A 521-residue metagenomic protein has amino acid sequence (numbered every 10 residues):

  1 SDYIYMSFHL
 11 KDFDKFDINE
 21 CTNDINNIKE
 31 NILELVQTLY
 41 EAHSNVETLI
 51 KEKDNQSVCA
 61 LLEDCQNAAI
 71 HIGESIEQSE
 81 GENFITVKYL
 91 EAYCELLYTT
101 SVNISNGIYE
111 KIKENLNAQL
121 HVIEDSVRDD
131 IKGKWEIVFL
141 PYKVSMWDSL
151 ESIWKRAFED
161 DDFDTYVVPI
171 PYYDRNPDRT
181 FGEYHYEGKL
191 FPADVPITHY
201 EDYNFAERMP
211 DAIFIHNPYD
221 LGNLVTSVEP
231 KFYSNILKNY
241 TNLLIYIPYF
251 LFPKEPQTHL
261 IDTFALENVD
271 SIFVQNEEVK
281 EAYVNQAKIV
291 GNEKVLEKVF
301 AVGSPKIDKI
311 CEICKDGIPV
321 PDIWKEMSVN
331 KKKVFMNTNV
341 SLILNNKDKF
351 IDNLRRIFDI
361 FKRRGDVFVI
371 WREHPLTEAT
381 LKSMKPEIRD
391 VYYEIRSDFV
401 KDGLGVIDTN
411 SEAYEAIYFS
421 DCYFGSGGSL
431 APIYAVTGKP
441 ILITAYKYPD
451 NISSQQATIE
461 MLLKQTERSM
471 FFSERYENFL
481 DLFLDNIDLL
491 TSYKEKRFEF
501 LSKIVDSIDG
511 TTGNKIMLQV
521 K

Functional and structural regions predicted by a protein language model:
S1-Y142, P171: Non-catalytic N-terminal targeting/anchoring module and adjacent flexible stem/linker that precedes the structured
S7, D12-K15, N19, W135-C311: Active-site and donor-binding regions of nucleotide-sugar-utilizing enzymes
Q56, Y476-K521: C-terminal amphipathic helix plus adjacent low-complexity, charged tail appended to glycosyltransferase catalytic
D148-I153, P305-E394, I508-T512: Conserved catalytic-core segment of nucleotide-activated headgroup transferases in glycan assembly
D194-D202, V302-G303, G405-D408, E467-L482: Short acidic-hydrophobic, aromatic-tinged amphipathic segments that line or gate anion-handling sites
K385-T409: Nucleotide-activated donor-binding/catalytic signature segment of Leloir-type glycosyltransferases, i.e., the conserved
D390, P440-I487: Nucleotide-sugar donor-binding patch of glycosyltransferase catalytic domains
D408-Q455: A donor-sugar binding/catalytic signature common to diverse glycosyltransferases and related nucleotide-sugar
